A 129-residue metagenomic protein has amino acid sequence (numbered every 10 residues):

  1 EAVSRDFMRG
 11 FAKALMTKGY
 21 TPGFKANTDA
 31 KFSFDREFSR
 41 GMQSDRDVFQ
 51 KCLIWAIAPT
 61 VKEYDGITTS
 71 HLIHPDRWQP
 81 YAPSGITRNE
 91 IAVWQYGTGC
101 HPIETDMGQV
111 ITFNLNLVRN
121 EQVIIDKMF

Functional and structural regions predicted by a protein language model:
E1, F24-T28, A58, Q95-G97: A cross-domain feature marking catalytic cores of carbohydrate-active enzymes and several ubiquitous metabolic/repair
E1, K31, I86-R88: Bulky hydrophobic/aromatic packing residues
E1-Y20: Substrate-binding cleft of extracellular glycoside hydrolase catalytic domains
M8-K13, S39-R46: Short amphipathic alpha-helical segments and helix-helix/interface helices
L15-D35: Aromatic-lined carbohydrate-recognition surfaces of secreted/lumenal glycan-active proteins
G41-F129: Functionally critical loop-and-helix segments that line ligand-binding/catalytic clefts of soluble enzyme domains
